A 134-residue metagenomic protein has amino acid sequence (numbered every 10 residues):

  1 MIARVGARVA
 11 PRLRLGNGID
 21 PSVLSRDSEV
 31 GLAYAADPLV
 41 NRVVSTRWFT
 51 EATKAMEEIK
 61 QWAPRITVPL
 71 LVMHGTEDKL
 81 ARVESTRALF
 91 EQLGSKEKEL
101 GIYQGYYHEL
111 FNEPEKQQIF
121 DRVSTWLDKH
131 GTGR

Functional and structural regions predicted by a protein language model:
M1-S45: Alpha/beta-hydrolase-fold enzymes
R42, E77-A81, E109: Acidic catalytic loop of the alpha/beta-hydrolase fold
V44-W62: Active-site nucleophile elbow and catalytic-triad environment of alpha/beta-hydrolase enzymes
P64-I66, Q92-S95: Short, conserved loop/helix-junction motifs that constitute active-site signature segments in enzyme catalytic cores
I66, V72-H74, D78: Short beta-strand/loop motif that positions the catalytic acidic residue of the alpha/beta-hydrolase fold
V68, R82-E91: Short alpha-helix in the alpha/beta-hydrolase fold that links the catalytic acid
E97-R134: Catalytic active-site module of serine/aspartate enzymes centered on a nucleophile-bearing elbow/loop
